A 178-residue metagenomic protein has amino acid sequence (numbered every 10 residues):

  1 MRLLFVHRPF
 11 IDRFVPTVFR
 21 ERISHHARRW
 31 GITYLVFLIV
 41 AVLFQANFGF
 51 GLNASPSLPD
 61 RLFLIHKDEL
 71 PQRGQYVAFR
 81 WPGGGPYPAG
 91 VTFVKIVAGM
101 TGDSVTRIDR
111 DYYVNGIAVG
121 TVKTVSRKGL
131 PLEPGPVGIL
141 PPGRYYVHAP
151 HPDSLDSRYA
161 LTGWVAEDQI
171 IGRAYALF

Functional and structural regions predicted by a protein language model:
M1-T92, A160-F178: Protein maturation boundaries and topogenic segments
I65, F79, R107, V147-H148: A generic structural signal for residues embedded in beta-strands
D68, P82, R110, P150-H151: Short, surface-exposed secondary-structure boundary micro-motifs
Q72-V77, D103, R144, P150: Structural motif
P88-V119: Mid-length scaffold segments of soluble, non-membrane domains
N115-P131: PP2C/PPM family metal-dependent serine/threonine protein phosphatase catalytic domain, recognizing the conserved
K128-F178: Beta-strand-rich cores of mature extracytoplasmic or soluble domains
